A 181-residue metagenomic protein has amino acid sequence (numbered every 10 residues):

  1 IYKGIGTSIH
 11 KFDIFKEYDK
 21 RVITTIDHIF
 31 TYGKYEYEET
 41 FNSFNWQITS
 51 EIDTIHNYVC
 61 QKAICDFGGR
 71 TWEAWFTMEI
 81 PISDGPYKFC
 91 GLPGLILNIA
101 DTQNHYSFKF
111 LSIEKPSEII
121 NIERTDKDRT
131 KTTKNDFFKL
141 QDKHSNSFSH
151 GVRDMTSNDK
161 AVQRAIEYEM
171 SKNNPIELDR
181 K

Functional and structural regions predicted by a protein language model:
I1-K181: Extended soluble regions of mature proteins
